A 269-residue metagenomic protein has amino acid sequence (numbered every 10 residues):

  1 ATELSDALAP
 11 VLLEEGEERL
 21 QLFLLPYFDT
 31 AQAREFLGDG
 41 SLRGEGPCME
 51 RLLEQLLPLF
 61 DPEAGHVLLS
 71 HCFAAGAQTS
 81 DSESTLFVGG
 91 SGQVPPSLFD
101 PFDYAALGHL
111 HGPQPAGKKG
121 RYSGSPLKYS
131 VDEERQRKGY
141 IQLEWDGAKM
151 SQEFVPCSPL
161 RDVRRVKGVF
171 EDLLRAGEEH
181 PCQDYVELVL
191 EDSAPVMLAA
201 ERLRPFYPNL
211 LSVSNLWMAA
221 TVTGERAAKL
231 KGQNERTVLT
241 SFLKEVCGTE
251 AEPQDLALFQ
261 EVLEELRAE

Functional and structural regions predicted by a protein language model:
A1-S91, P126: Conserved catalytic scaffold of divalent metal-dependent phosphoesterases
T2, L24, Y122, F154-P156 (+1 more regions): Structural signal for conserved beta-strand scaffold positions within catalytic alpha/beta enzyme cores
Q21-F23, I141, V186: Conserved beta-strand elements of the Class I
F60-P62, S97-P101, E179-P181, F206-Y207: Short, conserved loop/helix-junction motifs that constitute active-site signature segments in enzyme catalytic cores
G65, K138, Q183-Y185: Short, surface-exposed beta-edge/turn micro-motifs
H66-V67, Y104, G120, E187 (+1 more regions): Structural motif
A75-G76, S80-M150: Conserved beta-sheet core of the metallophosphoesterase superfamily
W145-E269: Accessory, non-catalytic peripheral segments of nucleic-acid enzymes
